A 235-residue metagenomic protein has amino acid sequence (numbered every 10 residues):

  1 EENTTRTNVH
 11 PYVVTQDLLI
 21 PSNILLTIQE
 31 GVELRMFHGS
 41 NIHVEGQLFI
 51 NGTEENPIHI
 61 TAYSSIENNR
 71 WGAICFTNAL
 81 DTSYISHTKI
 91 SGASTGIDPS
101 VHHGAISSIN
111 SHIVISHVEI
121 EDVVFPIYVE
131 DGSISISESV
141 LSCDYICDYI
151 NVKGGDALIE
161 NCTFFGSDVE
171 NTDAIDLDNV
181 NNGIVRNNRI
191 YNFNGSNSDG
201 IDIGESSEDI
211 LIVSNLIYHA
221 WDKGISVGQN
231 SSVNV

Functional and structural regions predicted by a protein language model:
E1-V235: Beta-strand/loop edge motif enriched in small/polar residues
